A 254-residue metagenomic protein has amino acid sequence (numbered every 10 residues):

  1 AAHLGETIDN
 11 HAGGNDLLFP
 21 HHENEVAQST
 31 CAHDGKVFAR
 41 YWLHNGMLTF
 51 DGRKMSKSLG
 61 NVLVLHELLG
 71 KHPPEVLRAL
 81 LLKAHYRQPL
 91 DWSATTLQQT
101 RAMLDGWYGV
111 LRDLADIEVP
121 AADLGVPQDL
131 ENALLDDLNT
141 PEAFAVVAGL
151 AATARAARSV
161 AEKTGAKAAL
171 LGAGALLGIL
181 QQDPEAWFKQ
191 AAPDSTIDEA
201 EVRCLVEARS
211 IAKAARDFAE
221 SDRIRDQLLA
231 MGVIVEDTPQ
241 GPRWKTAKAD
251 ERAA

Functional and structural regions predicted by a protein language model:
A1-A115: Alpha-helical recognition segments enriched in aromatics with Gly/Pro capping that present substrate-recognition
L18, P74-V76, L81-L82, L135 (+5 more regions): Non-catalytic interaction-recognition regions
E25-Q28, V64, D129, A133 (+2 more regions): Short, hydrophobic/aromatic alpha-helical segments in well-folded domains
W42-L43, L80-L81, E118-A122, A143-V146 (+2 more regions): Short coil/turn segments at secondary-structure boundaries
G60, G125, D129, E142 (+1 more regions): Alpha-helix N-cap/N′ positions at the starts of helices
P89-L90, T96-V160, T164, A173-G174: Helix-loop elements that line ligand-binding/catalytic pockets
A145-A254: Basic, alpha-helical terminal appendages of large translation-related enzymes
